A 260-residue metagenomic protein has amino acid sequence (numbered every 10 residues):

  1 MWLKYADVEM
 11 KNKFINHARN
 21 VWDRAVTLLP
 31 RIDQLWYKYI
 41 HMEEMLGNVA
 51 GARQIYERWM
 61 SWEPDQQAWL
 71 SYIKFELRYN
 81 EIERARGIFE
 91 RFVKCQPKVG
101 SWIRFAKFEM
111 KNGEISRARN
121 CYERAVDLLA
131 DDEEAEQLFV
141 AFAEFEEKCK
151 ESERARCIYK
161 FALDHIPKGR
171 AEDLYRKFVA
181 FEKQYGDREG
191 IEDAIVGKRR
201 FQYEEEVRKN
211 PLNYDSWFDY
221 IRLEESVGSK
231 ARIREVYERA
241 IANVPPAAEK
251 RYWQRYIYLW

Functional and structural regions predicted by a protein language model:
M1-W260: Alpha-helical solenoid scaffolds in eukaryotic macromolecular assemblies
